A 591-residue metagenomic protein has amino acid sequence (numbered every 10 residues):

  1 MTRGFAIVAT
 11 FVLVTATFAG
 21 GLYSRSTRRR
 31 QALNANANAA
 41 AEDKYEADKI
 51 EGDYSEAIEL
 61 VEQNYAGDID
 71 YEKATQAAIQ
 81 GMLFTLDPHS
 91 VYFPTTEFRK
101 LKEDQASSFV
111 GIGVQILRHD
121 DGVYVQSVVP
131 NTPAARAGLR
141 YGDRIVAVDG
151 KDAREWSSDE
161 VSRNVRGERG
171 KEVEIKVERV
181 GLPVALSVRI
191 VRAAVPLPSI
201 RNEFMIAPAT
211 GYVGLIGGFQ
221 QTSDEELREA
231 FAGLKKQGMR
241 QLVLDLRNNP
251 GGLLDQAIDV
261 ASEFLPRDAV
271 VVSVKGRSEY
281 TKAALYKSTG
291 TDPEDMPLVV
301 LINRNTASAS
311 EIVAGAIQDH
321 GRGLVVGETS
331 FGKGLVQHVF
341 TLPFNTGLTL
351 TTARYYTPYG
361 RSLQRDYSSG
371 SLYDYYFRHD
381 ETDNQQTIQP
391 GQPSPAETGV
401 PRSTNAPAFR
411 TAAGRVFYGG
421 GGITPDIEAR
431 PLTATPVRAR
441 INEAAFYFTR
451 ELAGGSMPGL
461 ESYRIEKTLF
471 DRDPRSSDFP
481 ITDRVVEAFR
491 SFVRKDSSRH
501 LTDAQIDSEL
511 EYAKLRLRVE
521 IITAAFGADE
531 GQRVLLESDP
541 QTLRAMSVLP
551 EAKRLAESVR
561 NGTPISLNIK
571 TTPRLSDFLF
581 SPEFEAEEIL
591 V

Functional and structural regions predicted by a protein language model:
A6-G21: Hydrophobic membrane-insertion alpha-helices, especially the h-region of bacterial N-terminal signal peptides
R25-A47: Ser/Thr/Pro/Gly-rich low-complexity linker/stalk segments immediately outside membranes or between
Y45-E46, I50, E62-Y71, Y124-S127 (+3 more regions): Cleft-lining beta-strand/loop regions that shape enzyme active-site pockets
I58-G67, A78-V91, D120-D121, A147-G150 (+12 more regions): Sec-exported extracytoplasmic/periplasmic mature domains
E62-Q126, G170-E174, E178-N202, V272 (+2 more regions): Extended, small/polar residue-biased N-terminal targeting/export presequences and adjacent propeptide/linker tracts
V146-A147, L324, T349, Q364 (+1 more regions): Hydrophobic beta-strand signal
S362-L363, Y367-S581, E585, L590: Conserved functional hotspot residues or short segments at active or partner-binding sites across diverse domains
